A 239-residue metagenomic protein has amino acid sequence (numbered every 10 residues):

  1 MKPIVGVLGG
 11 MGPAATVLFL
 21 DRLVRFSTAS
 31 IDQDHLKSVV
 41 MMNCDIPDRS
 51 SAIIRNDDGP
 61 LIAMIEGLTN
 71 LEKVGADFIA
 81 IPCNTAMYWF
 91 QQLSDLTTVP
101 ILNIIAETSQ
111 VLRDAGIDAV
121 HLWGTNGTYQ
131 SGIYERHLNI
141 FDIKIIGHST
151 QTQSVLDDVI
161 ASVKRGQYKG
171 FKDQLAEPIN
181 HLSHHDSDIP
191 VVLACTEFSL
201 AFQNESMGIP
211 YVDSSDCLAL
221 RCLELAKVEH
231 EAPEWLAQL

Functional and structural regions predicted by a protein language model:
M1-L239: Non-catalytic structural scaffold of enzyme domains
